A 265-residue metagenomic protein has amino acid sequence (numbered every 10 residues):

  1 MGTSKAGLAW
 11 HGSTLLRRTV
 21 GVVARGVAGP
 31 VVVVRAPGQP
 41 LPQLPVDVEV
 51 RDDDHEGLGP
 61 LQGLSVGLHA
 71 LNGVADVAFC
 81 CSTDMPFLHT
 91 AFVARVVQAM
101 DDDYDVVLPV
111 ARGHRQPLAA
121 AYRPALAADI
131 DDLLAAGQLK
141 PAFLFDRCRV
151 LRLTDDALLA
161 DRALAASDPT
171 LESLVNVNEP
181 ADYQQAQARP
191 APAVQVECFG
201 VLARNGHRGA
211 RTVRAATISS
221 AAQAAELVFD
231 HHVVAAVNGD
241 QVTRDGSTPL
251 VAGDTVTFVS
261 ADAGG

Functional and structural regions predicted by a protein language model:
M1-Q138, D146-L171, S260, G264: Nucleotide and nucleotide-moiety/phosphate-recognizing core
K5, E172, G206-A210: Short, solvent-exposed beta-strand edge segments and adjacent coil->beta transition regions
A94, A128, A142, Y183-Q184 (+1 more regions): Generic structural signal for individual residues within well-ordered alpha-helical segments across diverse proteins
P124, P180, G239: Residues immediately flanking
G137-K140, C198: Core catalytic alpha/beta fold that binds nucleotide/phospho-ligands
A157-P192: Glycine-rich phosphate/pyrophosphate-binding loop and the adjoining helix
Q184-G264: Ubiquitin-like/PB1-type beta-grasp interaction modules and other compact soluble beta-rich domains
